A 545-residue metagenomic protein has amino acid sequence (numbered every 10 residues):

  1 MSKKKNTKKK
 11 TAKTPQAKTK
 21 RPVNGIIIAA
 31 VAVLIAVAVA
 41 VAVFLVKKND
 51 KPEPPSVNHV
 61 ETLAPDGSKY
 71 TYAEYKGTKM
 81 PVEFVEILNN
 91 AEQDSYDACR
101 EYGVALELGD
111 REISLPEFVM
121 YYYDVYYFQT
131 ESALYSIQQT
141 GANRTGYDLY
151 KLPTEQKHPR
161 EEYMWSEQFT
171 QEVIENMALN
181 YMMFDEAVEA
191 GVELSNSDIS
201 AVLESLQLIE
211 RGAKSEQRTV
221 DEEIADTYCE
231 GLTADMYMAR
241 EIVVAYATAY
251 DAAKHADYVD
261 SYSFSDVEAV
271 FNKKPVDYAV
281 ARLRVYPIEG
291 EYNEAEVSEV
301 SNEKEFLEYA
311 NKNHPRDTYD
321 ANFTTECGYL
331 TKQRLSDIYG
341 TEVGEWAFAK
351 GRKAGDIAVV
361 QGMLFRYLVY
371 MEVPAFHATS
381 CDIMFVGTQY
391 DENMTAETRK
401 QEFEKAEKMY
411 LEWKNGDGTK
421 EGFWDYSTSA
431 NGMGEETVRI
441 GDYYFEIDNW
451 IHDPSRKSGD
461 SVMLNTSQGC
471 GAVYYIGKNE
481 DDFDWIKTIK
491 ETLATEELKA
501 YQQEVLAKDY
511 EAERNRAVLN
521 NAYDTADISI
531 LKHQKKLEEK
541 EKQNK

Functional and structural regions predicted by a protein language model:
M1-V23: N-terminal Lys/Arg-rich, disordered targeting/topogenic segments
A17-V31, E112-E131, T145, E193 (+8 more regions): Solvent-exposed loop/turn and edge beta-strand elements of beta-rich ligand-binding domains
K18-A29, F44-E101, T219-Y292, L330-E404 (+2 more regions): PPIase-associated folding chaperone regions across multiple families
A29-V41: Hydrophobic membrane-insertion alpha-helices, especially the h-region of bacterial N-terminal signal peptides
A64-G231: N-terminal targeting/tethering segments
Y123-E131, I174-E193, E204-R218, I242-V259 (+13 more regions): Sec-exported extracytoplasmic/periplasmic mature domains
Q139-E162, F323-T325, Q333-F348, Y443 (+1 more regions): Surface-exposed intrinsically disordered loops and tails
E296-E342, E404-I447: Peptidyl-prolyl cis-trans isomerase
